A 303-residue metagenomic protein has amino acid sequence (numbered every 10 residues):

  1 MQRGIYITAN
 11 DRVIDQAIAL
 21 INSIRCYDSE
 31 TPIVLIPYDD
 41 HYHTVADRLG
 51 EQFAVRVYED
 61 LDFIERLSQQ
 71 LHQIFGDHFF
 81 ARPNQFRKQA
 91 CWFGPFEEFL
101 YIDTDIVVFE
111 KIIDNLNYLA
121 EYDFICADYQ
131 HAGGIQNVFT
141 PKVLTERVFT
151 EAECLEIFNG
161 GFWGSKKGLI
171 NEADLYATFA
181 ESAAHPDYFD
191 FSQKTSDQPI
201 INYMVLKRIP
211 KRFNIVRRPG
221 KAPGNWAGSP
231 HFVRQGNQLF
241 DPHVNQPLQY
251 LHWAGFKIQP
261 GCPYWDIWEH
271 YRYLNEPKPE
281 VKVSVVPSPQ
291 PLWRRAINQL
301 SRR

Functional and structural regions predicted by a protein language model:
M1-I21: N-proximal low-complexity "stem/linker" segments adjacent to membrane-targeting elements
M1-Q2, I170-R303: A glycosyltransferase accessory/donor-loop signature
D15, D40-A46: Short, charged/polar "capping" segments at the starts of alpha-helices and the immediately preceding loops
S23-T31: Short, acidic, metal-binding catalytic loop of nucleotide-sugar glycosyltransferases
I33-D39, A127-D128: Short internal beta-strands
A46-G94: Active-site-proximal specificity loops/subdomain of glycosyltransferases
N84-Q136: GT-A fold catalytic core of metal-dependent nucleotide-sugar glycosyltransferases, centered on the diacidic
L119-E181: Conserved catalytic core of nucleotide-sugar-dependent glycosyltransferases
